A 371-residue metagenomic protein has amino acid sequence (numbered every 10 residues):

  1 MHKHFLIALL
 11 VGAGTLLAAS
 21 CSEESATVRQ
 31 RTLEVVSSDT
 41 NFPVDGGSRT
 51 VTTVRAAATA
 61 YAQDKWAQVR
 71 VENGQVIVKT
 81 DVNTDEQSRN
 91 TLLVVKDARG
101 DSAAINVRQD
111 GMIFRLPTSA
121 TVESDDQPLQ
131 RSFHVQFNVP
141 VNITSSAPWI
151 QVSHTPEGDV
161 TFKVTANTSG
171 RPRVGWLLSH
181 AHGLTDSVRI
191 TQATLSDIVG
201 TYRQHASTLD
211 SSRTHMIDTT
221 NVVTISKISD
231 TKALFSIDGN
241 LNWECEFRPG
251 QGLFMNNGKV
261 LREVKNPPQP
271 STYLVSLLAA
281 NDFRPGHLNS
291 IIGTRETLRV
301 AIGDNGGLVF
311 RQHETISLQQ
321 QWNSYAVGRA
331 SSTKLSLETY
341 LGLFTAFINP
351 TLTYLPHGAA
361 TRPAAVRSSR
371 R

Functional and structural regions predicted by a protein language model:
H2-P43, A98-N106, L184, L343-R371: Bacterial Sec-dependent N-terminal signal peptides
S22-T53, F114-H134: Beta-sheet-dominated interaction scaffolds and their linkers
V35, D39, G46-K79, Q136-T161: Surface-exposed binding patches on compact interaction domains or structured appendages
A56-A60, T91, A103, V139-I143 (+2 more regions): Short beta-strand/loop motifs in extracellular/secreted proteins, especially within beta-sandwich accessory domains
I77-S88, T161-G170: Solvent-exposed segments in extracellular or luminal domains encompassing
E86-R99, G170-G183: A short beta-strand micro-motif common to beta-rich folds, especially ectodomain repeats
Q109-P117, Q192-V199: Extracellular interdomain linker/stem segments of modular secreted and single-pass surface proteins
T194-R371: Ser/Thr/Gly/Pro-rich, low-complexity flexible regions
